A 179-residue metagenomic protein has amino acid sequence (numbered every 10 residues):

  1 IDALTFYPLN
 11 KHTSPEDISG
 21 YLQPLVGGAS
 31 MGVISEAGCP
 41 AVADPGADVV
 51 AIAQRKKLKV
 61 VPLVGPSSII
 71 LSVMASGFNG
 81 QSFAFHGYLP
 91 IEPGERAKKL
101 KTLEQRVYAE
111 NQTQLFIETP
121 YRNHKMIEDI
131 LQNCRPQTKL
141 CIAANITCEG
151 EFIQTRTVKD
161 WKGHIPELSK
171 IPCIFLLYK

Functional and structural regions predicted by a protein language model:
I1, V50-A51, S76-Q81, N133-C134 (+1 more regions): Short, hinge-like loop/turn segments at secondary-structure boundaries
I1-K59: Class I S-adenosyl-L-methionine
A3-F6, V26-S30, Y108-K179: A contiguous loop/helix-start segment that scaffolds small-molecule binding in enzyme catalytic cores
H12-D17, I91-G94, R122, T147-E151: A short acidic, often aromatic-flanked loop/helix-cap motif at beta-alpha or helix-coil junctions that lines enzyme
S19, D44, S72-M74, E95-K98 (+2 more regions): Short, well-ordered secondary-structure micro-motifs
S35, V60-G65, F116, I142: General beta-strand structural signal in soluble alpha/beta enzymes
G38-A41, S68, Y121-R122: Gly/Ser/Thr-rich loops at beta-strand to alpha-helix junctions that form or flank small-molecule/cofactor-binding
D44, D48-R106: Class I SAM-dependent methyltransferase SAM-binding "motif I" and its flanking Rossmann-like core
